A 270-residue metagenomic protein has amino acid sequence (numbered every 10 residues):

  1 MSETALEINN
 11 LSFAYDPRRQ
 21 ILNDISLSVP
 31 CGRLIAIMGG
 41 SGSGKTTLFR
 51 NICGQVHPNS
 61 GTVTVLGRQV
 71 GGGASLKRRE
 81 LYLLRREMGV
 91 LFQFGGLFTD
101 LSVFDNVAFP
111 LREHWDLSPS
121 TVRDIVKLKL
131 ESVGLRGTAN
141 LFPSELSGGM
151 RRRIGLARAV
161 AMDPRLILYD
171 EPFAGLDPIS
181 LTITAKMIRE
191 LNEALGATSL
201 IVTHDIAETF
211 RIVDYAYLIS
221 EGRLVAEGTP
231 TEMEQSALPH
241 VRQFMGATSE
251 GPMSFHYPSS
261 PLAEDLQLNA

Functional and structural regions predicted by a protein language model:
C53: Helix-to-loop junction immediately C-terminal to a conserved catalytic motif
R68-Q69, P119-T138: Conserved ABC ATPase "signature" region
V70-G89, P119, Q235-S236: ABC ATPase NBD coupling module
F142-L146, M150: Conserved ABC ATPase signature
A161-R165: A short, proline-enriched helix->beta-strand linker immediately N-terminal to the Walker B motif in ABC-type P-loop
I167-D170: Catalytic Walker B motif of ABC-type/P-loop ATPase nucleotide-binding domains
